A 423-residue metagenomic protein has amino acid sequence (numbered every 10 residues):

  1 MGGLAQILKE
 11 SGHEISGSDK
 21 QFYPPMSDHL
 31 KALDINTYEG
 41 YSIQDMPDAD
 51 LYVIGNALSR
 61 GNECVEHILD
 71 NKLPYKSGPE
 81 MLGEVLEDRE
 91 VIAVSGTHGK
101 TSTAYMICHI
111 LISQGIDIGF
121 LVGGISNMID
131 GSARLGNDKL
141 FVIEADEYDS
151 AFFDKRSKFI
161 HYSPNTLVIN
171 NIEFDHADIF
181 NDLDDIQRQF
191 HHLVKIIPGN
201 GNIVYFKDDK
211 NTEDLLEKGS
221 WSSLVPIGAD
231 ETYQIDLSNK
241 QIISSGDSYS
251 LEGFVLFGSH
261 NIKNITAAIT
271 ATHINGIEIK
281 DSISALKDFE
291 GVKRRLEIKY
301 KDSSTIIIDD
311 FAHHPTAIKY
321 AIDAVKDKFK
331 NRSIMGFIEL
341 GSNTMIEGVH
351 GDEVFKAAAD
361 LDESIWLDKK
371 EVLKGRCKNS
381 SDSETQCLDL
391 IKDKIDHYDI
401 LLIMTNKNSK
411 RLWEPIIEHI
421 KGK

Functional and structural regions predicted by a protein language model:
M1-F22, K31-T37, D48, Y52 (+4 more regions): ATP-dependent carboxylate-amine ligase
I7-H13, K31, Q44-P47, N56 (+4 more regions): Phosphate-binding loop of NTP-binding sites
K20-Y23, Y41-I43, N56-R60, E80 (+4 more regions): Short, polar loop motifs at secondary-structure junctions
Y38-Y41, K76-G83, L121-G124, G219-L237 (+4 more regions): Beta-strand->loop->alpha-helix junctions that form or flank phosphate-binding loops in nucleotide-handling enzymes
I160-F174, E213, L256-G291: A conserved, hydrophobic alpha-helical segment in the catalytic core of large ATP/adenylate-utilizing enzymes
N239-G246: Short polybasic amphipathic segments
L251-G258, T305-D309: Short pre-catalytic strand/loop immediately N-terminal to key active-site residues, enriched for Gly-Thr
